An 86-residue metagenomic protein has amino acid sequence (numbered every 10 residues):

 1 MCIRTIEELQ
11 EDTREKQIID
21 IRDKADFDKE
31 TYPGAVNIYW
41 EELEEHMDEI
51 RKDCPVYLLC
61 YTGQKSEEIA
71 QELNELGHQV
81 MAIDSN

Functional and structural regions predicted by a protein language model:
M1-E30: Flexible, polar/low-complexity N-terminal or interdomain linker segments that lie immediately upstream of folded
T5-E8, E42-H46: Short acidic active-site motifs
K24-A25, E44, Q64-K65: Short Gly/Pro-enriched loop/turn and capping motifs at secondary-structure junctions
I38-Y39: Short acidic-hydrophobic, aromatic-tinged amphipathic segments that line or gate anion-handling sites
M47-N86: Catalytic cysteine-centered active loop of the rhodanese-like fold, especially the PTP/DSP P-loop
